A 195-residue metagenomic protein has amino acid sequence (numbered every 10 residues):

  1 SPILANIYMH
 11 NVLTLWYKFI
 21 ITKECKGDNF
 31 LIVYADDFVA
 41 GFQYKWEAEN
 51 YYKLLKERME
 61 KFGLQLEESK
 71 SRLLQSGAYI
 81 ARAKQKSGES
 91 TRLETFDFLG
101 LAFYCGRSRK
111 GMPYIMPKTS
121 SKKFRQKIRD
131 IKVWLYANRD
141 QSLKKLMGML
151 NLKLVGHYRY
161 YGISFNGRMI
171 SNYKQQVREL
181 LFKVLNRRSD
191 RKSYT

Functional and structural regions predicted by a protein language model:
P2-T195: Non-catalytic terminal/accessory segments
